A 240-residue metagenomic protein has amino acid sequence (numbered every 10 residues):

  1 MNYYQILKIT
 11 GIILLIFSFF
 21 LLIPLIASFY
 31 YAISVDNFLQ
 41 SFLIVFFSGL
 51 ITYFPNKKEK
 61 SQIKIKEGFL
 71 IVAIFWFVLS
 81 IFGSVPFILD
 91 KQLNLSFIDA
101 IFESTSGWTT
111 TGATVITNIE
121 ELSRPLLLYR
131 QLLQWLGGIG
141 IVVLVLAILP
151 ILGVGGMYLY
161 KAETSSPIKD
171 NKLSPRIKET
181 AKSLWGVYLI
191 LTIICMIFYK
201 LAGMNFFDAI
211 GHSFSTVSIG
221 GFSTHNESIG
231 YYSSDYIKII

Functional and structural regions predicted by a protein language model:
M1-I240: Membrane-proximal intracellular helices of multi-pass ion channels
